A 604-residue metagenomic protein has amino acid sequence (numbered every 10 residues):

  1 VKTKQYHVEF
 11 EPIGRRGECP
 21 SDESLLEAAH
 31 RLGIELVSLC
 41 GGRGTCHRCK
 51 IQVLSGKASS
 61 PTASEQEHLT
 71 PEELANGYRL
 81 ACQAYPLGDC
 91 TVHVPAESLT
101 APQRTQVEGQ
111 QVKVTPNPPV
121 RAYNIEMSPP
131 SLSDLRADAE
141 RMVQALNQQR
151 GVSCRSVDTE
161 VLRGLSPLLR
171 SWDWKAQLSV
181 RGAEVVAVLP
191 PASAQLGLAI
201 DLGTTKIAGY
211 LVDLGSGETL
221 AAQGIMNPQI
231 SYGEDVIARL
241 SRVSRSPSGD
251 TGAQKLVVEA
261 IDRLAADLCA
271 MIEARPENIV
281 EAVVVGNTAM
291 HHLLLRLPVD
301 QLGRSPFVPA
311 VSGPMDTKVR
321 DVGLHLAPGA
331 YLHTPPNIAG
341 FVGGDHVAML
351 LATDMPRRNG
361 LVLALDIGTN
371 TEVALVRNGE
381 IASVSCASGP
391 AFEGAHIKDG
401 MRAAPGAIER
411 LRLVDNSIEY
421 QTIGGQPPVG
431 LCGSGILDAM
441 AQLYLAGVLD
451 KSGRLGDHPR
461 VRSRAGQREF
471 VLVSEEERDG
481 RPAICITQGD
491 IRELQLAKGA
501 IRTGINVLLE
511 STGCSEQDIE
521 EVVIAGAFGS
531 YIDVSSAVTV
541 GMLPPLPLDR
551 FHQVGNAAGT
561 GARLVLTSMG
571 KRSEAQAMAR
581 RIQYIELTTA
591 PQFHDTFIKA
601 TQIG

Functional and structural regions predicted by a protein language model:
V1-Y6, H68-A199, T204, A253-V258 (+7 more regions): Nucleotide/phosphate-binding catalytic cleft detector across ATP-hydrolyzing and phosphate-transferring enzymes
E35-A63, P71-D89: Local cysteine-cluster metal-coordination motifs and their immediate loop/turn environment, predominantly Fe-S cluster
I200-T204, G209-I237, Q301-P314, A348-L351 (+2 more regions): Glycine-rich phosphate-binding loop of actin/hexokinase-like ATP-binding domains
P228-A270, H396, I408-R412, E493-L496 (+1 more regions): N-terminal phosphate-binding loop and adjacent alpha-helix
N287-Q301, V376, C514, G526-P545 (+1 more regions): Short glycine/threonine-rich loop-to-helix capping motif typified by GTGT followed within a few residues by an Asp-Pro
H325, N337-A352, Q495-G499, F551-T588: Glycine-rich phosphate-binding/hydrolytic loop that grips phosphoryl groups
R377, E510, C514-M578: Catalytic phosphate/nucleotide-handling subdomain of diverse soluble enzymes
Y444-S511: A contiguous, well-structured pocket-lining segment that forms one wall/lid of small-molecule binding clefts in soluble
